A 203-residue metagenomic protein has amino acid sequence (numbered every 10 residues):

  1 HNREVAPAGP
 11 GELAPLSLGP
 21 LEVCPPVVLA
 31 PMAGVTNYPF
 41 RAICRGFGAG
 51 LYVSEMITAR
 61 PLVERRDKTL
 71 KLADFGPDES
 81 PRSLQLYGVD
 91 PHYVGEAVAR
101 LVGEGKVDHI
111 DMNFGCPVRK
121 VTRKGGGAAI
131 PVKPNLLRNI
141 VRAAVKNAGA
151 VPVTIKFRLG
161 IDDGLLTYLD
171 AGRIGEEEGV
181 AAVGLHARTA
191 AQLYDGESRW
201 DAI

Functional and structural regions predicted by a protein language model:
H1-I203: Flavin-dependent oxidoreductase catalytic cores
